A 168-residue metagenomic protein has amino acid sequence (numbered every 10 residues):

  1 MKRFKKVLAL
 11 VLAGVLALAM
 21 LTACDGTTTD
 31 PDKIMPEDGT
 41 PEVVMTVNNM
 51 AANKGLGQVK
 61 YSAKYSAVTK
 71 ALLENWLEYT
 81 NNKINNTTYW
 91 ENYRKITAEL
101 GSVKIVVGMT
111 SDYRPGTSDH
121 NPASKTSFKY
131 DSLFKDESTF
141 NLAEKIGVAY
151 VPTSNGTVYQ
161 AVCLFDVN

Functional and structural regions predicted by a protein language model:
M1, D32, P36, P122-T126: Intrinsic-disorder-associated interaction segments
M1-K2, A51-G55, L133-E137, V167: Residue-level signal for functionally critical sites in structured catalytic/ligand-binding pockets
M1-V11: Bacterial Sec-dependent N-terminal signal peptides
A19-A23: C-terminal motif of bacterial Sec signal peptides marking the signal peptidase cleavage site
G26: Short, conserved catalytic or interaction motifs in soluble domains
T29-E99, E144: Short, well-ordered surface patches within globular domains
N92-N168: A well-ordered secondary-structure block
